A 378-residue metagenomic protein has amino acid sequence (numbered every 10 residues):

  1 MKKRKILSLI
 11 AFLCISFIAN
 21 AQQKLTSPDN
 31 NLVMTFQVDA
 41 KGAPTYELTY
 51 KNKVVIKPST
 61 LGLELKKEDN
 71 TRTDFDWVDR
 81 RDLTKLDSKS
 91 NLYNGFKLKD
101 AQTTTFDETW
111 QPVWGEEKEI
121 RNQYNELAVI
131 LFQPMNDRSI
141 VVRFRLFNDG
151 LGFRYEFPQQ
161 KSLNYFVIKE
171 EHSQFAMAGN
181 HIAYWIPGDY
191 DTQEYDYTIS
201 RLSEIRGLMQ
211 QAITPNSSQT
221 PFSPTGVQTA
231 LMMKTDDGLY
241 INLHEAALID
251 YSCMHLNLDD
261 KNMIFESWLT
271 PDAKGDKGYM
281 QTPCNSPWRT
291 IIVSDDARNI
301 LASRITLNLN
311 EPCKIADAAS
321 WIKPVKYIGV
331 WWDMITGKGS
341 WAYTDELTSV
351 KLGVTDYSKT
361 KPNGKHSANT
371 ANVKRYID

Functional and structural regions predicted by a protein language model:
M1-K24: Bacterial Sec-dependent N-terminal signal peptides
K24-D317: N-terminal accessory beta-strand-rich subdomains and adjacent acidic, glycine-rich linkers that precede catalytic cores
K277-I377: An acidic-aromatic substrate-binding cleft motif
